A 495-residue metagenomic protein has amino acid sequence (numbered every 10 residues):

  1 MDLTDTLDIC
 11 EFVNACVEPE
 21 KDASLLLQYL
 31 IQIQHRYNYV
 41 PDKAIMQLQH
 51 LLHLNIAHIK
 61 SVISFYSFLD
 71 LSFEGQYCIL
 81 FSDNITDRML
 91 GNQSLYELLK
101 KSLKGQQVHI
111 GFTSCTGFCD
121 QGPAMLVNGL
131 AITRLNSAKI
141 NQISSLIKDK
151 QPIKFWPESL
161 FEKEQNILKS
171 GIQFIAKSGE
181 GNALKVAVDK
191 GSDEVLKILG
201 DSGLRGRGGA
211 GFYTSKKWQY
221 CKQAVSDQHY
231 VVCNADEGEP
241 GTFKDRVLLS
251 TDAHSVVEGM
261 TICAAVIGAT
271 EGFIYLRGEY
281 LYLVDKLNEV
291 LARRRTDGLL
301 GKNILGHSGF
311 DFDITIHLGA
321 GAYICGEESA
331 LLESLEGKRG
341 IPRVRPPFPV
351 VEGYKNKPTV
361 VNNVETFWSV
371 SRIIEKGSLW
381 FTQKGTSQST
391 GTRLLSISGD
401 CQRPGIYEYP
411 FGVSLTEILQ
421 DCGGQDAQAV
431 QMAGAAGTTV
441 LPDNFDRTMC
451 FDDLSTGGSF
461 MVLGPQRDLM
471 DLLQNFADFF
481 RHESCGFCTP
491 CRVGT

Functional and structural regions predicted by a protein language model:
M1-T495: Feature of Fe-S/electron-transfer and energy-metabolism proteins that preferentially highlights extended coupling
